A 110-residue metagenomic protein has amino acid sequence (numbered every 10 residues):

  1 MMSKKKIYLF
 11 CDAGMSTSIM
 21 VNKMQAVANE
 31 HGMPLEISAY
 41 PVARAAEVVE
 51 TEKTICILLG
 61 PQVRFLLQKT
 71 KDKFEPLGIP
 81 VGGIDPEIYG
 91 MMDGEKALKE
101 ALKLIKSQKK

Functional and structural regions predicted by a protein language model:
K5-R44: Conserved active-site segments centered on acidic
K6, G78-K110: Ser/Thr/Gly-rich flexible loops in soluble cytosolic domains mediating phosphotransfer, phosphorylation
S18-N22, R64-K71: Short, surface-exposed alpha-helical segments at coil->helix boundaries
N22-E30, D72, K99, K103: Short, well-ordered alpha-helices that flank and scaffold nucleotide-derived cofactor binding pockets
R44-V48, L66: Short acidic active-site motifs
T51-C56: Short acidic/histidine-rich motifs immediately flanking catalytic phosphotransfer sites in two-component signaling
G60-Q62: Short secondary-structure boundary segments
